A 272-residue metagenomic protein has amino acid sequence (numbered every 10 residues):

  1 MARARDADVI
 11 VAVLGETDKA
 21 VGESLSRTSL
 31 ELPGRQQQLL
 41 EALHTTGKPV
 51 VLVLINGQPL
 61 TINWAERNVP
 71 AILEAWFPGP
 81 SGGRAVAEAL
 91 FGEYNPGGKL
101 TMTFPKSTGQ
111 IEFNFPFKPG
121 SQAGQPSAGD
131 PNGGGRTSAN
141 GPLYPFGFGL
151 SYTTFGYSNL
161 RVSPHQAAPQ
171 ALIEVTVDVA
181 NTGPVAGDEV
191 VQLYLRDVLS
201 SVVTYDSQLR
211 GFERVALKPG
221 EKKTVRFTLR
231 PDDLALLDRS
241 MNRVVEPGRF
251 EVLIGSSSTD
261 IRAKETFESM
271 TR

Functional and structural regions predicted by a protein language model:
A7: An anion/phosphate-binding loop that grips the pyrophosphate of nucleotide cofactors and donors
L14-G34: Glycine/threonine-rich flexible loop motifs
T45-V50, V69-P70: A short helix->loop->beta-strand "cap" motif at the edges of active sites that frequently abuts
I55-D188, Y194, R214, P247 (+3 more regions): Secreted, periplasmic, or luminal enzymes acting at the cell surface/secretory milieu
P184-S201, S207-L209: Short acidic, flexible loop segments centered on an aromatic residue
S201-L237: Intrinsically disordered, low-complexity Pro/Gly/Ser/Thr-rich segments with frequent PxxP/GP/PP motifs and embedded
R230-R272: Terminal connector regions
